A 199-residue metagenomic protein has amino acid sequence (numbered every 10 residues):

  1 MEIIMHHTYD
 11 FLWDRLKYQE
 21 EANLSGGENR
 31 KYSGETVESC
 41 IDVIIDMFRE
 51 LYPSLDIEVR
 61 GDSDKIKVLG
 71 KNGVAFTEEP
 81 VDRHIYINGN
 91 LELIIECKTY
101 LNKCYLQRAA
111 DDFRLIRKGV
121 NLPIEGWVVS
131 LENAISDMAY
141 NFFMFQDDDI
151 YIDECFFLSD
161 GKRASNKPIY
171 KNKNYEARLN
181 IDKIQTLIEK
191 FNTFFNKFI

Functional and structural regions predicted by a protein language model:
M1-R60, L69-K71: Interdomain/boundary linker segments immediately adjacent to catalytic/signaling cores
G27-R30, I95-K103: Surface-exposed cleft-lining segments at the edges of enzyme active sites
S33-I41, F76, N102-Y105, N180: Phosphate/oxyanion-binding active-site loops and adjacent basic polyanion-contact surfaces
E58-N88: Active-site metal-binding core of divalent-cation-utilizing nuclease and nuclease-like domains
R83-I85, G89-T99, A109: Conserved catalytic cores of phosphodiester-cleaving nucleases, focusing on short active-site segments
Y100-D111, S136-A139: Active-site-adjacent loop/helix micro-motif of nuclease/hydrolase catalytic cores
L115-P123, D148: Arginine/glycine-rich "motif VI" loop of SF2 helicases in the C-terminal RecA-like domain
W127-I199: Domain-level recognition of nuclease-like catalytic cores that cleave nucleotide substrates
